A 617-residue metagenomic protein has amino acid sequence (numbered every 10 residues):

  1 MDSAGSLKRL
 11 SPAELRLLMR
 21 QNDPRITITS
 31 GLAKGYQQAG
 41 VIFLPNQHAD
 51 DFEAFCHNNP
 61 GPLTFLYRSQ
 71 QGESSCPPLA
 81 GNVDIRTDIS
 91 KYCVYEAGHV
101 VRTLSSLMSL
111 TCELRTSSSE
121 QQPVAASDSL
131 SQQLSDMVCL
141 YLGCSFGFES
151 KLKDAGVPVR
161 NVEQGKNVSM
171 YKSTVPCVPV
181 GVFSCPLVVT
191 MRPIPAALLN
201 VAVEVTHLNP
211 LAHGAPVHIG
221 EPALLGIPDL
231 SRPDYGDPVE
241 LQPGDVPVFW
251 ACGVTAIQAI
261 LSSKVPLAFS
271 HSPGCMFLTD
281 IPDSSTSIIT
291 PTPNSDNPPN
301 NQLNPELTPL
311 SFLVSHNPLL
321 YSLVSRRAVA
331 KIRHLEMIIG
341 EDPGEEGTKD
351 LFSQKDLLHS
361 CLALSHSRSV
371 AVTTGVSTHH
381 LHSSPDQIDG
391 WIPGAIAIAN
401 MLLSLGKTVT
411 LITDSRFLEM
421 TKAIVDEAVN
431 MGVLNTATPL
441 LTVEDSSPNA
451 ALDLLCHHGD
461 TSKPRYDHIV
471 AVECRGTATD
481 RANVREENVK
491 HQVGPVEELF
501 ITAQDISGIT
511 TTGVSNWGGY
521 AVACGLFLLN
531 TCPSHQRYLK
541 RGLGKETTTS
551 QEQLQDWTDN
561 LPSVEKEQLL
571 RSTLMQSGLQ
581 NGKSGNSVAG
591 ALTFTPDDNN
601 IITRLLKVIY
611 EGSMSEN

Functional and structural regions predicted by a protein language model:
D2-S145, V189-W250, V254-Q258, S262-D426 (+2 more regions): Metallocofactor- and cofactor-centric catalytic cores in central/energy metabolism, strongly enriched
T111-T116, A423-A503: An acidic, phosphate/nucleotide-engaging active-site surface
K151, P158-V168, I392-G394, I398-G406 (+1 more regions): Short, acidic/small-residue loops that bind anionic groups at enzyme active sites
V162-K172, P273-F277: Short linear loop/turn motifs
Q164-N167, K407, D414-F417, C474-R475: Short, ordered loop/turn segments at secondary-structure junctions
K172-V189: Surface-exposed beta-loop interaction hotspot
E486-E546: Short alpha-helices
S550-L554: A C-terminal functional module that forms or caps the active site or interfaces directly with catalytic machinery
